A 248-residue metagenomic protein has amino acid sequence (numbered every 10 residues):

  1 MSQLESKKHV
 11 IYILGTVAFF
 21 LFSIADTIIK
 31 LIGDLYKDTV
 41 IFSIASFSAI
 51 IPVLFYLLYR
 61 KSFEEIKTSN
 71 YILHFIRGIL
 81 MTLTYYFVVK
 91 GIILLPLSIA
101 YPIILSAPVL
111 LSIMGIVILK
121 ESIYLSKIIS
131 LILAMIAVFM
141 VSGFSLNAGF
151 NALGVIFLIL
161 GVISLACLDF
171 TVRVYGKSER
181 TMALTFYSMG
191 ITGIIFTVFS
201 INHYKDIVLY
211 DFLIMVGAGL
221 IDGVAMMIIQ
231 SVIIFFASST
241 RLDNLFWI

Functional and structural regions predicted by a protein language model:
M1-V40, A148-V174, G217-I221: Glycine-/small-residue-enriched transmembrane alpha-helix faces in small-molecule transporters and effluxers
V10-A18, L57, F63-F87, L153-G161 (+2 more regions): Loop-to-transmembrane-helix transition segments
I11, L35-L83, S164-L168, F186-H203: Transmembrane alpha-helices of multi-pass small-molecule transport proteins
F19-T27, L54, G78-Y86, P108-I113 (+5 more regions): Hydrophobic/small/kink-forming positions within alpha-helical transmembrane segments of polytopic membrane proteins
K37-A49, K90-A107, N151-S164, V208-D222: Structural signature of hydrophobic alpha-helical transmembrane segments
V88, A107-I129, I248: C-terminal transmembrane-helix exit sites in multi-pass transporters
A100-S106, G176-I191, M226-I248: Helix-helix packing/entry segments at the starts of transmembrane helices
S126-G143: Hydrophobic transmembrane alpha-helices of multi-pass small-molecule transport proteins
